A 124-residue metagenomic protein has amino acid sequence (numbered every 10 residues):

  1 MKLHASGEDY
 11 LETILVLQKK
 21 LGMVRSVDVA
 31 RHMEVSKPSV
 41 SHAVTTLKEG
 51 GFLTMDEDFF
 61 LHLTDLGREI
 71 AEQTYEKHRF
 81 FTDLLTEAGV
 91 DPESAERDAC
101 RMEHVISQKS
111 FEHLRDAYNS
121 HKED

Functional and structural regions predicted by a protein language model:
K2-V35: N-terminal helix-turn-helix DNA-binding core of bacterial DNA-binding proteins
S6-D9, R25, L66, K77 (+1 more regions): N-terminal positioning helix adjacent to the helix-turn-helix/winged-helix DNA-binding module
S26-E57: Canonical helix-turn-helix DNA-binding module
H32, I70, E87: Residues within the alpha-helical elements of helix-turn-helix
S36, G89-E93: Helix N-cap / loop-to-helix initiation motif
F59-K77: Basic, amphipathic "hinge/linker" alpha-helix immediately C-terminal to the N-terminal HTH DNA-binding motif
H78-F80, E96: A generic alpha-helix surface/boundary motif
R97-D124: C-terminal regulatory/oligomerization modules of transcriptional regulators
